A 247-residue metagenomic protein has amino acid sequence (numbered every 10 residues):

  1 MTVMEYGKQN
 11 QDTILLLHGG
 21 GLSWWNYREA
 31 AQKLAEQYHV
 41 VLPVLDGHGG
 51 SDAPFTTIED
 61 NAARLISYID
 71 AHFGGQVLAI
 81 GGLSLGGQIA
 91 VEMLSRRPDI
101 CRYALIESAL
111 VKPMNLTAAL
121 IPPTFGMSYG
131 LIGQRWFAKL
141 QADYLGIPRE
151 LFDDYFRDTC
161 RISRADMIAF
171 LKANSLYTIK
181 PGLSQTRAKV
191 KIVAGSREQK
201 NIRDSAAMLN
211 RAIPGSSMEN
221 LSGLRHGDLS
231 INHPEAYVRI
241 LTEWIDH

Functional and structural regions predicted by a protein language model:
M4-D52: Conserved HGGG/HGGXW glycine-rich cap/lid loop of the alpha/beta-hydrolase fold
V41-G81: Active-site loop/oxyanion-hole signature of alpha/beta-hydrolase fold enzymes
G82-G86, A90: Gly/Ala-rich beta-loop-alpha elbow adjacent to hydrolase catalytic centers
V91, S95-R96, C101-L131: Flexible "cap/lid" loop of the alpha/beta hydrolase fold
N115-T117, L131-Q185: Conserved alpha/beta-hydrolase catalytic His-Asp/Glu region
T186, I192-A194: Short beta-strand/loop motif that positions the catalytic acidic residue of the alpha/beta-hydrolase fold
Q199-S205: Conserved alpha/beta-hydrolase "acid-adjacent" motif
L224-P234: Catalytic histidine-centered segment of alpha/beta-hydrolase-like enzymes
